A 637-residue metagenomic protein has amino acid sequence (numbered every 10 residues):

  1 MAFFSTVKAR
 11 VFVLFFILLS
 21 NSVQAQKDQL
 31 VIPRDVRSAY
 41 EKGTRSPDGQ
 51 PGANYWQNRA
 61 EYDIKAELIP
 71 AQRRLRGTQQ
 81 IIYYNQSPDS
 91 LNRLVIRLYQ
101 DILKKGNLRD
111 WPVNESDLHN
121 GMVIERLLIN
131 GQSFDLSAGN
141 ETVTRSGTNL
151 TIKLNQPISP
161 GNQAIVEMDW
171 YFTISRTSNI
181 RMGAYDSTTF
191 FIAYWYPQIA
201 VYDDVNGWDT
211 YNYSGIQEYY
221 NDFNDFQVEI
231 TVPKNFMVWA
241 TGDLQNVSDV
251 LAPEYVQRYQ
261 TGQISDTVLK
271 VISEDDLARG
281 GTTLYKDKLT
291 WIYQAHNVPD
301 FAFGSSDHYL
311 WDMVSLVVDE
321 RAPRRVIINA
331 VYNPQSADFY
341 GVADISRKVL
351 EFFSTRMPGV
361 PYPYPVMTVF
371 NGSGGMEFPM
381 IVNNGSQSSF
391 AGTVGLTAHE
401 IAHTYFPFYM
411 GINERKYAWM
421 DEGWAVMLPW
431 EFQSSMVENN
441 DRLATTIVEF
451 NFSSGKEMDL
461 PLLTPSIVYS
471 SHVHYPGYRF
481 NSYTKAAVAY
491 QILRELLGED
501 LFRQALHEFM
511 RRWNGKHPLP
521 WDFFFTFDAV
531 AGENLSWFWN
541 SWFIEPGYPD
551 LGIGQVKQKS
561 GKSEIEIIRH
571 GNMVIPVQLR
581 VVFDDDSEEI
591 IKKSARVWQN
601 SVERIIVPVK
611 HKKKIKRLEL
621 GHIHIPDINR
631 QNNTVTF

Functional and structural regions predicted by a protein language model:
A25-P47, N58-A60, Y293, I327-I568: Hydrophobic alpha-helical and helix-loop surface patches within well-folded domains that function as non-catalytic
D28-R97: Early extracytoplasmic/domain-onset interaction patches
Q79-I81, I96-Q100, L154, N162-R176 (+3 more regions): Short, hydrophobic/aromatic-enriched beta-strand segments in well-ordered soluble domains
Y84, P112-T188, D276-K286, T290 (+1 more regions): A surface-exposed beta-strand-loop module
L91-L136, A193, T231-F236, V582-K592: Solvent-exposed beta-hairpin/edge-strand motifs
G106-D117, Y171-F226, V247, H624-F637: Glycine/proline-rich low-complexity spacer/linker segments in large multi-domain proteins
V201-D203, Q217-A398, M427: Hydrophobic helix-coil surface modules that form long, contiguous segments used for peptide/substrate interaction
W239-A240, G304, V556-G621: Beta-strand-rich binding/interaction modules
